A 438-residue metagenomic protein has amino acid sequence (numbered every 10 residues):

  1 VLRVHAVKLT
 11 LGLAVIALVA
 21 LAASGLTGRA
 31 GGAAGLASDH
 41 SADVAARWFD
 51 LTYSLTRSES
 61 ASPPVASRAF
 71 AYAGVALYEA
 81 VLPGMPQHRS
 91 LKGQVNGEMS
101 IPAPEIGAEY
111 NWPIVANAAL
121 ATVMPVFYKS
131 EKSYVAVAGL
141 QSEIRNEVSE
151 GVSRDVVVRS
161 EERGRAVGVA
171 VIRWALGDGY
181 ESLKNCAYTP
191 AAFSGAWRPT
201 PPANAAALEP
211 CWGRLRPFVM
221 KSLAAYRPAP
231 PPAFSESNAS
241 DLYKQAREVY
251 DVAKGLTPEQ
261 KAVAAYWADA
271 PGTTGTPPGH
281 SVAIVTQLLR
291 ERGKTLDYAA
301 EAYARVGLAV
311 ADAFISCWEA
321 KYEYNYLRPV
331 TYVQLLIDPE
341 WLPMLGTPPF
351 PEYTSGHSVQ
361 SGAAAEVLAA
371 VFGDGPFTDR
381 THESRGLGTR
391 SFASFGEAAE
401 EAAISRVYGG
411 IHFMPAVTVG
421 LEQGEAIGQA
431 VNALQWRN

Functional and structural regions predicted by a protein language model:
V1-L13: Bacterial N-terminal signal peptides that target proteins for export
V7, L21, F234-S237: Intrinsic disorder/low-complexity segments
G12-A23: Bacterial N-terminal signal peptides
L26: Cysteine-cluster motifs in flexible loop/terminal segments that predominantly coordinate metals
R29-N438: Acidic/polar surface patches and capping/hinge elements
